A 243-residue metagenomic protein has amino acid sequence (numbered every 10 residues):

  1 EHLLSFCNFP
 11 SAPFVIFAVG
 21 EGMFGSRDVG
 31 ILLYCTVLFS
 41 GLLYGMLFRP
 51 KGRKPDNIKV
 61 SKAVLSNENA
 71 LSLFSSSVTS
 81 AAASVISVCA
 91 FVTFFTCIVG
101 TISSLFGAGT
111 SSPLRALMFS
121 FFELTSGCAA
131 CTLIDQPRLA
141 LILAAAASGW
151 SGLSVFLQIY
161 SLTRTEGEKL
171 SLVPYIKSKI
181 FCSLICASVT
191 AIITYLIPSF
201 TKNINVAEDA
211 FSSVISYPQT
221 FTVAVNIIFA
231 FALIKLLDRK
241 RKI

Functional and structural regions predicted by a protein language model:
E1-C7, V19-F24: Hydrophobic transmembrane alpha-helices that form the pore/transport pathway of multi-pass ion and small-solute
E1-F6, A63, P113-L114: Short, amphipathic, aromatic/basic-enriched membrane-interface segments that mark the entry/exit of transmembrane
A12-D28, Y195-S199: Transmembrane helix-loop junctions at the membrane interface of multipass transporters and ion channels
P13, L38-L42, A140-L236: C-terminal transmembrane helix pair
V15-M23, A129-L133, L157-R164: Re-entrant/interfacial helical elements at transmembrane boundaries that shape and gate the permeation pathway
E21-G30, S104, I134-P137: Helix-coil boundary and interhelical linker segments in multi-pass alpha-helical membrane proteins
L33-T110, A207-D209, S213-I243: Selected transmembrane alpha-helices and immediately adjacent juxtamembrane segments of polytopic inner-membrane
F74, V78-S148, G152: Transmembrane helical segments that form the transport core of multi-pass membrane transport proteins
